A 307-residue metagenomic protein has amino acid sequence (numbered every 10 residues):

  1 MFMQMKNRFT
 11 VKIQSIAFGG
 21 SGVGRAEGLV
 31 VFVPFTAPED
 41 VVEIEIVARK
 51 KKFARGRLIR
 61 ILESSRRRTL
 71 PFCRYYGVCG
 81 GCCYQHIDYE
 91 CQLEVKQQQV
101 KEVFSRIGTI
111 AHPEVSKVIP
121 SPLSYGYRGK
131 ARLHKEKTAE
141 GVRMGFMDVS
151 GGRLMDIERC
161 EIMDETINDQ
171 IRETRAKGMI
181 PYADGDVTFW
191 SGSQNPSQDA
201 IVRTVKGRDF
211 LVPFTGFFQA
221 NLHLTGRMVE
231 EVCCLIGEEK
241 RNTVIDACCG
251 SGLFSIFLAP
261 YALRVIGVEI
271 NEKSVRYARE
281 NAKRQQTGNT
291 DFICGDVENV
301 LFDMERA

Functional and structural regions predicted by a protein language model:
F2-A307: Accessory RNA-recognition modules of RNA-modification enzymes
